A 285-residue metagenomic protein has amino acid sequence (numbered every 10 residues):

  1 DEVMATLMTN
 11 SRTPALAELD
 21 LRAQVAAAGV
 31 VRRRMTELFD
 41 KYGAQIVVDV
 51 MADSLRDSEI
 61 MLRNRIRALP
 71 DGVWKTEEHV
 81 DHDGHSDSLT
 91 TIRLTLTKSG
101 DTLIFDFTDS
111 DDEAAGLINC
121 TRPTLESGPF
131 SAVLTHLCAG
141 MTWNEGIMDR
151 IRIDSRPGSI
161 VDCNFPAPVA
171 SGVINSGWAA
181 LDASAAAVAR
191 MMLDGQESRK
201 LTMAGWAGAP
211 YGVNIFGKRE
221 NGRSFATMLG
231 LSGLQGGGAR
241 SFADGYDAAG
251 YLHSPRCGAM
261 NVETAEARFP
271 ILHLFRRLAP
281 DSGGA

Functional and structural regions predicted by a protein language model:
D1-A285: Glycine/proline-enriched, intrinsically flexible loops and inter-domain linkers
